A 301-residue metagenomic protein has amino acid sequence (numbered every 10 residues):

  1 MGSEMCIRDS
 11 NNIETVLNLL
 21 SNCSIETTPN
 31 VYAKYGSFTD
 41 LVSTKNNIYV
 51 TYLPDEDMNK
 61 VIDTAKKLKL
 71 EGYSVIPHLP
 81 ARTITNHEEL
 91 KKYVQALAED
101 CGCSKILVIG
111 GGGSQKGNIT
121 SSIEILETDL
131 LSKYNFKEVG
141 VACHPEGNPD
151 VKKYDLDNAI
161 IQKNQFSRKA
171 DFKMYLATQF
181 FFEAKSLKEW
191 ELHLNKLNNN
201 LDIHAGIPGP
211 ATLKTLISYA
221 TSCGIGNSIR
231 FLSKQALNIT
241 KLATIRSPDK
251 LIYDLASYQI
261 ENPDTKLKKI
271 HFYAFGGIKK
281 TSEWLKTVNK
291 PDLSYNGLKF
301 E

Functional and structural regions predicted by a protein language model:
M1-I7: Short, small-residue-biased leader/transition segments that mark boundaries at the very start of proteins
R8-F166: Active-site beta->alpha loop and helix N-cap motifs at the rims of alpha/beta catalytic domains
I25-T28, Y175-Q179: Extended serine/threonine-enriched, polar tracts that run as long, contiguous segments within proteins
I25-V31, I109, S122-E146, I161 (+3 more regions): Active-site pocket-lining/capping segments in soluble small-molecule metabolic enzymes
L53, R82, Q179-F180, P208 (+3 more regions): Glycine- and other small-residue-rich loops at beta-strand/loop junctions that grip anionic moieties
K67-L70, V94-E99, E191-N200, K286-L293: Short, surface-exposed basic-aromatic patches at helix termini and helix-loop junctions that form
P77, K163-N164, F172, A205 (+2 more regions): Conserved, mostly hydrophobic/aromatic
T85-E88, S114-S121, K152, T178-H193 (+2 more regions): Active-site glycine- and acidic-residue-rich loops that bind and position anionic ligands or nucleotide-like cofactors
